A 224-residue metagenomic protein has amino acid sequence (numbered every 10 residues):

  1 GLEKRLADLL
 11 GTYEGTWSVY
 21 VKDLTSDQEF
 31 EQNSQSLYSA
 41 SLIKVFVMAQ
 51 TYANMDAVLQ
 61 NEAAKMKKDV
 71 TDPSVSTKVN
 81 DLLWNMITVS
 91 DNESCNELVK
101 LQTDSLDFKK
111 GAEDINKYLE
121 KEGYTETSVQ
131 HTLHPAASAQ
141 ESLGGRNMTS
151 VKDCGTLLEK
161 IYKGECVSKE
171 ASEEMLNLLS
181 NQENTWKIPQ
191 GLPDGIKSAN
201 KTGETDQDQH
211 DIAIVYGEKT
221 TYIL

Functional and structural regions predicted by a protein language model:
G1-S36: Beta-lactamase-like hydrolase cores
E3-A7, M48, Y52, V79-W84 (+7 more regions): Extracytoplasmic/secreted envelope proteins and their assembly/folding machinery, especially bacterial periplasmic
S18-D23, F46, E97, I223: Soluble periplasmic/extracytoplasmic beta-strand elements of cell-envelope proteins
D27, L37-M66, M86, L224: Active-site SXXK
V45, G145-L176, S180, Q209-L224: Active-site-proximal alpha-helical segments within enzyme catalytic domains
Q60-I115: Conserved catalytic neighborhood of penicillin-recognizing serine enzymes
C95-K163: Mid-domain, small-residue-enriched loop/turn segments at the edges of structured enzyme/sensor domains
W186-Y222: Short, Gly/Ser/Thr-enriched beta-strand-loop segments that form substrate-interacting elements of hydrolase/peptidase
